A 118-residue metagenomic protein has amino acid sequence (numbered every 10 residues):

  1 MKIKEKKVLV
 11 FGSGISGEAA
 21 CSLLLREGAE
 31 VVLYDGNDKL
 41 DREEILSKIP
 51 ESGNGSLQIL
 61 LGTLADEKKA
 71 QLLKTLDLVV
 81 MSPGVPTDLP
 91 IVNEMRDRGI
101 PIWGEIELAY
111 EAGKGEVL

Functional and structural regions predicted by a protein language model:
M1-G104, L108: N-terminal leader/targeting and accessory segments in enzymes
E105-L118: Walker A (P-loop) phosphate-binding motif
